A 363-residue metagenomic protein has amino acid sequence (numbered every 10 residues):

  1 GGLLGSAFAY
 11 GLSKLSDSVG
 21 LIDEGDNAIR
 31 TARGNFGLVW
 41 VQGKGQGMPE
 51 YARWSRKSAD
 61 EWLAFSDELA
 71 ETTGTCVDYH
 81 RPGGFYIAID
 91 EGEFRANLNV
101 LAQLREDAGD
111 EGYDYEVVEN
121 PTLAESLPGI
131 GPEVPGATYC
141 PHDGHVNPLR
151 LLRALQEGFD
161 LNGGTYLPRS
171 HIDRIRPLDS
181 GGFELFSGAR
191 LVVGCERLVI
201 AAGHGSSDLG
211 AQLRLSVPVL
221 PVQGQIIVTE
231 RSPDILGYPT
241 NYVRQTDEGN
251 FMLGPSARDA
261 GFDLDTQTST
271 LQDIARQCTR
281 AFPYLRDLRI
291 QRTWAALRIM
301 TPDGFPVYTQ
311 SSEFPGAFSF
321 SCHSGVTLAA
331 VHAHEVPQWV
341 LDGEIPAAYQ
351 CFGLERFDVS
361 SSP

Functional and structural regions predicted by a protein language model:
G1-G2, E24: Glycine-rich Rossmann-fold phosphate-binding loop(s) that bind the pyrophosphate of adenine dinucleotide cofactors
A7-K14, E24, N35-V39, G74-H80 (+4 more regions): Active-site substrate-recognition segment that forms the wall of the catalytic cavity or substrate channel
G20: Conserved beta-strand positions in the Rossmann-like core of class I SAM-dependent methyltransferases
L38-T122, Q277-T279: Dinucleotide-binding Rossmann-like beta1-alpha1 core, especially the glycine-rich loop that anchors the ADP
T75-A88, D114-N162, S256-A260, P315-C322: Helix-loop-beta segment of a Rossmann-like dinucleotide-binding subdomain
T138-A189, V193-E196, G205: Helical element adjacent to the flavin cofactor pocket in flavoenzyme catalytic cores
F282-P363: C-terminal catalytic lobe of FAD-dependent flavoproteins
